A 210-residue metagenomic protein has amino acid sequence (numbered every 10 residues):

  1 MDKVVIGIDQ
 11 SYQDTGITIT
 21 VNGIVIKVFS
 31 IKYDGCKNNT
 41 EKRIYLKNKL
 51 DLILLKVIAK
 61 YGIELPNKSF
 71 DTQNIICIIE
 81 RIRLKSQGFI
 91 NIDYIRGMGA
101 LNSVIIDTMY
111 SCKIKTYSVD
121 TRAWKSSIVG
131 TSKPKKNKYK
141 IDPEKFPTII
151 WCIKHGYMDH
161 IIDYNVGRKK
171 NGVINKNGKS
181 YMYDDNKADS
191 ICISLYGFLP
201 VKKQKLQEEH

Functional and structural regions predicted by a protein language model:
M1-H210: Phosphate- and other anionic-substrate recognition elements at nucleic-acid/protein interfaces
